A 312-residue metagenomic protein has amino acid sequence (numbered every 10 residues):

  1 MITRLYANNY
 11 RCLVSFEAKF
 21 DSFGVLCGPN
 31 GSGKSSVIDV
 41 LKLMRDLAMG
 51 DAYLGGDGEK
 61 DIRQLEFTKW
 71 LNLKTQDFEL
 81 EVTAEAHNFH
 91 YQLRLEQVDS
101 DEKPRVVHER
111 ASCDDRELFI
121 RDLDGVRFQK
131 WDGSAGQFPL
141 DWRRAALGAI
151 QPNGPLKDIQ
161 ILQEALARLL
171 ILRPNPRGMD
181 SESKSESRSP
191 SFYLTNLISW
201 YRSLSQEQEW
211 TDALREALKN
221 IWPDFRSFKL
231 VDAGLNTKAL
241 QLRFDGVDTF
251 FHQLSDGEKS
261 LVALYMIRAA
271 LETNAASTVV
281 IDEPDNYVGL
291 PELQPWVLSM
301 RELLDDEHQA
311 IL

Functional and structural regions predicted by a protein language model:
M1-G50, A239-L312: Switch/communication elements of ASCE P-loop NTPase nucleotide-binding domains
I2, D77-E79, H90, V106-H108 (+2 more regions): Broad gene-expression machinery/nucleic-acid interaction feature
N9, V82-A86, C113, L242-F244: Short acidic, glycine-rich loop/turn motifs
Y10, T83-E85, V98, A233 (+1 more regions): Short polar/acidic secondary-structure junctions
L13, A84-N88, P223, D245-G246: Glycine-centered tight beta-turn/hairpin loop motif at sheet-sheet or coil-to-beta transitions
I38-P104: Conserved P-loop NTP-binding catalytic core
H87-N220, D224-K229: Electropositive, glycine-dotted interaction segments that contact anionic polymers or phosphate-rich ligands
R226-K238: Long, charged, glycine-rich C-terminal linkers/tails
